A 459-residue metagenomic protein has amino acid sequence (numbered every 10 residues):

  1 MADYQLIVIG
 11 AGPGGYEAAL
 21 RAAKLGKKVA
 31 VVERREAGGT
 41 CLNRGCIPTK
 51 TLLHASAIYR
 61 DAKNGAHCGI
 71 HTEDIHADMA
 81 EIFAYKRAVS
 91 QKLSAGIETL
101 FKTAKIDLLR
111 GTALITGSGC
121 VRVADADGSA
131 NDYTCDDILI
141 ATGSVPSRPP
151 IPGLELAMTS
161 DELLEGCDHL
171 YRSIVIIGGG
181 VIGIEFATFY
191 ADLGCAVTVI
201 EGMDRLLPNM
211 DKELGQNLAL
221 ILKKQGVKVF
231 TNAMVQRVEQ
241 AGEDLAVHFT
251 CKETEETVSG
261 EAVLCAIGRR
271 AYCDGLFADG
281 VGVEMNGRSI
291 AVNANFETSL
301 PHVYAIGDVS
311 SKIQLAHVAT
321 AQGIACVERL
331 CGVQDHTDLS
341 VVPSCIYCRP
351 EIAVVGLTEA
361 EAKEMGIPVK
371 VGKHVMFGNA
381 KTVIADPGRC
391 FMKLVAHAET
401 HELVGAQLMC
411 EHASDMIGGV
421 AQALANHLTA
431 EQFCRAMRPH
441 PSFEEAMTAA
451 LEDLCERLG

Functional and structural regions predicted by a protein language model:
M1-G12, L170-G180: Beta1/beta-strand and adjacent pyrophosphate-binding region of the FAD-binding site in flavoprotein oxidoreductases
A2-Y4, L20-K27, V32-Y171, T198 (+7 more regions): Glycine-rich flavin
I7-G14, A18-R35, T40, I47 (+3 more regions): Flexible, glycine-rich terminal cap/loop adjacent to redox cofactors in electron-transfer oxidoreductases
I7-I9, A113, D132-G143, I176-I177 (+3 more regions): Short hydrophobic core segments
G15, G183-I184: N-terminal Rossmann-fold NAD(P) dinucleotide-binding loop
A19, A23, A187, A191-D192: Gly/Ala-rich phosphate-binding loop of Rossmann-like dinucleotide-binding domains, activating on the conserved
E155-L170, T257-R329: FAD-site-proximal beta/loop scaffold in flavoenzymes
K252, V292-A294, H397-A398: Short, acidic, Ser/Thr-enriched surface-loop or helix-capping motifs
